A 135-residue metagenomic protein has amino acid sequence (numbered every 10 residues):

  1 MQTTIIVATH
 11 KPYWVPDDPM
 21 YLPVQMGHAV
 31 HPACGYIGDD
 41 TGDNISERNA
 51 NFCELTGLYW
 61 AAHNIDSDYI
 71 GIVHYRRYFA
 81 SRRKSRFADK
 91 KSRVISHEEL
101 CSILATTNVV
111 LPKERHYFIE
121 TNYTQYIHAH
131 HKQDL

Functional and structural regions predicted by a protein language model:
M1-L135: ER/Golgi luminal nucleotide-sugar-dependent glycosyltransferases, focusing on the catalytic module
